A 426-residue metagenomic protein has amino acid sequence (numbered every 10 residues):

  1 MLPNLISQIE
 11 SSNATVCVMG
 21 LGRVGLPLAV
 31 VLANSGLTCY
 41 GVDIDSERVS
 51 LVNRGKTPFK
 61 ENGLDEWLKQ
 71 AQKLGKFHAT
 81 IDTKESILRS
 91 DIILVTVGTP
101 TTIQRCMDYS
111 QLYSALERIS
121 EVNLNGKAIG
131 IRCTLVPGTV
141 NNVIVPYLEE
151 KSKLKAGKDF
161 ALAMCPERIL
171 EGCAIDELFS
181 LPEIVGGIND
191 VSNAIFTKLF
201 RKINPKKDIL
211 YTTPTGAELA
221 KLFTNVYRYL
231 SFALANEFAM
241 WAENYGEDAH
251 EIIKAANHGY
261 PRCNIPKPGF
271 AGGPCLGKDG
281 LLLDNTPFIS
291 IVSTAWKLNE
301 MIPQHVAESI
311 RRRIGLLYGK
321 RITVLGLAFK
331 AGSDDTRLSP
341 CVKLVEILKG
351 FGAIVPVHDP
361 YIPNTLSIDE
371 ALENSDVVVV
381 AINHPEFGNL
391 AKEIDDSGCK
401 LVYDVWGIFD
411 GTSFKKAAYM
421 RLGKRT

Functional and structural regions predicted by a protein language model:
M1-T426: Structural/interface elements that position substrates and couple domains in central-metabolism enzymes
